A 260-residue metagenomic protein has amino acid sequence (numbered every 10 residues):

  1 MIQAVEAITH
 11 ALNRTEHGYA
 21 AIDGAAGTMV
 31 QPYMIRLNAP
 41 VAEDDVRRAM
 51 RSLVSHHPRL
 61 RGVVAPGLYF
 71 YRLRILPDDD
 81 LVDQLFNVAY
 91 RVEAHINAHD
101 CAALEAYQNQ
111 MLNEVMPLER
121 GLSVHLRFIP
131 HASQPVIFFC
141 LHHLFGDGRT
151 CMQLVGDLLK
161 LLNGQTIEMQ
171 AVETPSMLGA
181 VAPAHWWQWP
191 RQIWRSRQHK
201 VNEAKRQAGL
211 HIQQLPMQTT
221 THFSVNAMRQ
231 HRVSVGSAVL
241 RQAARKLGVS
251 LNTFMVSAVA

Functional and structural regions predicted by a protein language model:
M1, I35-A65, H199-E203: Solvent-exposed, charged interface segments at domain starts and junctions
I2-T15, H95, H99-A102, F145-V235 (+1 more regions): Non-catalytic, low-complexity flexible loops and terminal extensions
Q3-T9, A26-D45, E119-F138, M217-A260: Gly/Ser/Thr-rich phosphate-binding loops and adjoining beta-strand/alpha-helix segments that form adenosine-phosphate
I8-L12, G27-T28, M34, N38 (+3 more regions): Nucleic acid-processing catalytic cores of prokaryotic defense/repair systems
A20-I22: Short aromatic-glycine-(Arg/Gly/Cys) micro-motifs in beta-strand/loop hairpins
G24, D78-D83, G236-V239: Short connector loops/turns at beta-strand edges and beta->alpha or beta->beta junctions
Q31-A42, L81-A94, T174-S196, L240-M255: Short, charge-rich amphipathic segments
R47-C140, L144-R149, Q153-N163, Q230: Acyl-thioester-dependent condensation/acyltransferase catalytic cores
